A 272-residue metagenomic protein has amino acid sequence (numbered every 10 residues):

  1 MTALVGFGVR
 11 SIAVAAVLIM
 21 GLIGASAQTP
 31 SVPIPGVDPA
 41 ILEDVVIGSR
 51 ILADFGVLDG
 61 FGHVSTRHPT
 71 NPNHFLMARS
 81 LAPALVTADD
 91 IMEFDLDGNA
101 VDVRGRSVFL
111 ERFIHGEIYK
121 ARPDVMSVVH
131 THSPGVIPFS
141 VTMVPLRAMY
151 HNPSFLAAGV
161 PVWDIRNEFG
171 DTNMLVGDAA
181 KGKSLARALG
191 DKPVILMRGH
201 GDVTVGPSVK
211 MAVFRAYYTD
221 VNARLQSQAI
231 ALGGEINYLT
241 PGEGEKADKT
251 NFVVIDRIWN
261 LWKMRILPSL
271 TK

Functional and structural regions predicted by a protein language model:
M1-A13: Bacterial N-terminal signal peptides that target proteins for export
L4-V5, I23-A25: Absolute N-terminal positional cue centered near the fourth residue
S11-I23: Bacterial N-terminal signal peptides
Q28-K272: Glycine-rich flexible loops
